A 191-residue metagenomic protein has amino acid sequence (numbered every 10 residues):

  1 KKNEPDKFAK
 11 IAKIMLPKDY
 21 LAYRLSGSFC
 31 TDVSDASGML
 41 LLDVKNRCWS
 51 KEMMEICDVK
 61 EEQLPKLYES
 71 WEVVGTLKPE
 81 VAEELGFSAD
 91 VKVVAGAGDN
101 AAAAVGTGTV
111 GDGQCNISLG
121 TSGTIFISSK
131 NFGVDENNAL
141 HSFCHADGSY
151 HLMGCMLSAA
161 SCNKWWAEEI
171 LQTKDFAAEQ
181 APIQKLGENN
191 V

Functional and structural regions predicted by a protein language model:
K1-F29, L40-K51, E55-I56, P79-V191: Active-site core segments that coordinate phosphate-bearing ligands/cofactors across diverse enzyme families
D32-A36: Nucleotide/phosphate-binding loop and acidic/charged catalytic motifs in nucleotide-binding or -utilizing enzymes
S37-L41, E62-E72, L152: A glycine-/small-polar-enriched, mobile loop at the entrance of the PLP active site in fold-type I
V59: Active-site-proximal cap/lid insertion segments
E69-L77, A97: Glycine-rich phosphate-binding loops at beta-strand->alpha-helix junctions
